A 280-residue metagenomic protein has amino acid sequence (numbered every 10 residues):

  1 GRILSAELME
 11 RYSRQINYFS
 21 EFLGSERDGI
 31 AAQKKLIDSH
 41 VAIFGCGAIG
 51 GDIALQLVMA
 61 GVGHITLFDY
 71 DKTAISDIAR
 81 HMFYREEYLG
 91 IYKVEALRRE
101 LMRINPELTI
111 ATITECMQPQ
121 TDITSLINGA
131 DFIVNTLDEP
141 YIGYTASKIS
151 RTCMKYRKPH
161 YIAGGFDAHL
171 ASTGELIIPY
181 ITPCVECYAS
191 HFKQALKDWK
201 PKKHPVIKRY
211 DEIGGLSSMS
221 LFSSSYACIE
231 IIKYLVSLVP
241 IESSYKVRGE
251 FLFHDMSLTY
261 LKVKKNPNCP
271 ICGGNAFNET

Functional and structural regions predicted by a protein language model:
G1-E10, H40, D122-F132, T136-T280: Glycine-rich phosphate/adenylate-binding loop
G1-V41: N-terminal charged helix/coil linker that caps or initiates catalytic domains
G29-A74, C228: Glycine-rich adenosine-cofactor-binding loop
I53-A54, L97, I149: Hydrophobic residues within alpha-helices that form the first helical element adjacent to the glycine-rich loop
H64-N105: Glycine-rich phosphate-binding loop and adjoining beta1-alpha1-beta2 segment of Rossmann-like nucleotide-binding folds
D71-K72, E115, D167: Conserved beta-strand edge residues that scaffold enzyme active sites
I110-T112: Hydrophobic/aromatic anchor residues within beta-strands of the central parallel beta-sheet of Rossmann-like
T114-T121: Conserved SAM/SAH-binding loop
